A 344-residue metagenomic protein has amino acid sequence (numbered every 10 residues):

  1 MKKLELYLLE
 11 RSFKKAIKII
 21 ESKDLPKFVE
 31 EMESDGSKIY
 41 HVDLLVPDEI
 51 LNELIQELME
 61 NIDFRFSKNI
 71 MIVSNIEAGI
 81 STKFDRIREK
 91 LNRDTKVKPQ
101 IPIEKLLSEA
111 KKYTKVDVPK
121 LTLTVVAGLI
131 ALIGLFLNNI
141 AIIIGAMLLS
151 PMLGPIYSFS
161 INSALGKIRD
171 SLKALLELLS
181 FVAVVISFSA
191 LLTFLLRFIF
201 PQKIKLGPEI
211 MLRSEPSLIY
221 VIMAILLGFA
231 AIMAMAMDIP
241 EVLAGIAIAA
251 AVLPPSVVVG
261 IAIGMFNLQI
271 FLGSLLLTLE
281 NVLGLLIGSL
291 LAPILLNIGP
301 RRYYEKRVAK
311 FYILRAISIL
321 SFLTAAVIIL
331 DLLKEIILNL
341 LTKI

Functional and structural regions predicted by a protein language model:
M1-Q100: Soluble N-terminal domains of membrane-associated systems
E5, K90, S108, A131-F136: Long, contiguous binding/interaction regions
F66-S67, D85-V97, D117-I133, S163-R169 (+3 more regions): Hydrophobic alpha-helical transmembrane segments
K68-V73, M147-Y157, A249-S256: Short, proline-centered helix/strand-breaking motifs
K96-K112: Intrinsically disordered, low-complexity cytosolic tails and juxtamembrane linkers of membrane/envelope proteins
K111-F200, M237: Core alpha-helical transmembrane segments of integral membrane proteins
L175-I344: Generic detector of multi-pass transmembrane helix bundles and their immediately adjacent loops in polytopic membrane
